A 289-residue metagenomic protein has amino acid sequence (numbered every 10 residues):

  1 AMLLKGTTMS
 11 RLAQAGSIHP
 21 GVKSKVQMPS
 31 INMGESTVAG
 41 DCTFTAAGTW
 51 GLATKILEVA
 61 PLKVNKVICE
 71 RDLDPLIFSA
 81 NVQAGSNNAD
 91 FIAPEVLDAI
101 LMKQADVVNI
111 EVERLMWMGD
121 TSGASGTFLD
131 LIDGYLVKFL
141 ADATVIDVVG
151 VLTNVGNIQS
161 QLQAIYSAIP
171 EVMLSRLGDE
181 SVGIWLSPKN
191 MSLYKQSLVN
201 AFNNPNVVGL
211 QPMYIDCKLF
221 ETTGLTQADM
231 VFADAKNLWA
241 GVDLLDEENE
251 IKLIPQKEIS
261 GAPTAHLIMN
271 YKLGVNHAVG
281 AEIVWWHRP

Functional and structural regions predicted by a protein language model:
A1-P29, S36, D133-L152, G156-S160 (+1 more regions): Sequence/fold signature of self-assembling virion shell proteins
M2-N81: Assembly/oligomerization interface modules of large self-assembling protein complexes
E70, P188-N190, Y271: Short, flexible loop/turn elements at secondary-structure junctions
L76-I77, E113, L193-K195: Short helix/loop capping segments that flank catalytic or ligand/cofactor-binding pockets
S79-S167: Alpha-helical scaffold segments that mediate packing/assembly in large oligomeric complexes
I100, N109, E113, P188 (+2 more regions): Internal mixed-charge
G156-A201: Ordered core of a single globular domain
